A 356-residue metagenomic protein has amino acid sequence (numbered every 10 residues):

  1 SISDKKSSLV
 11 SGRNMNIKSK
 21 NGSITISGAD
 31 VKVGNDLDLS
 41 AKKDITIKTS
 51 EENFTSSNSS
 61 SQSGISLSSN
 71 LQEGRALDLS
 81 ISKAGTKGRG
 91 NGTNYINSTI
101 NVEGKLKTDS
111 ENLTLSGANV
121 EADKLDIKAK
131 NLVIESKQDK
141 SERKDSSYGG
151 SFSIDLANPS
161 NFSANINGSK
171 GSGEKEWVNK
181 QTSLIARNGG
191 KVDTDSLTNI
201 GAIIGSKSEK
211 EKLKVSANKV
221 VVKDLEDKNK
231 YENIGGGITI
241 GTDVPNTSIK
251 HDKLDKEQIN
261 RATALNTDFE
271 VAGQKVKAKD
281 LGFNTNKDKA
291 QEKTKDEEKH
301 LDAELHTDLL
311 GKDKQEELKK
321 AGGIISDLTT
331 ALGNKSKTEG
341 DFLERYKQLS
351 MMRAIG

Functional and structural regions predicted by a protein language model:
S1-G356: Binding/recognition "hotspot" determinant
